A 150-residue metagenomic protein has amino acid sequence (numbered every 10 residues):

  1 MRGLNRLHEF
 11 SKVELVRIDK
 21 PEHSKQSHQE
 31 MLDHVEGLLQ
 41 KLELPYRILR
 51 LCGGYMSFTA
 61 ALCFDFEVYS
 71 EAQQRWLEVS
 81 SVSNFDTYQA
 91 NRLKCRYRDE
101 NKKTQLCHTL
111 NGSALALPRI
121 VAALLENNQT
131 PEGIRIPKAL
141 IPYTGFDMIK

Functional and structural regions predicted by a protein language model:
M1-K150: TRNA-recognition modules of translation machinery and tRNA-sensing kinases, especially anticodon-binding
